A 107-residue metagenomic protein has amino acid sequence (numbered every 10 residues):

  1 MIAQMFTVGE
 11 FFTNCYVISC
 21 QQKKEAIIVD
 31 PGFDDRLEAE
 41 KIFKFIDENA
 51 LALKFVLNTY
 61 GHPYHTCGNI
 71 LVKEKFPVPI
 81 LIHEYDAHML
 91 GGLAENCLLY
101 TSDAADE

Functional and structural regions predicted by a protein language model:
M1-N49: Conserved beta-strand hairpin/beta-sheet module of binuclear metal-dependent hydrolase folds, prominently
T13, L37, P63-Y64, H88: Short alpha-helical
Q22, F33, P63, D86 (+1 more regions): Short, glycine/acidic-enriched loop or turn micro-motifs at the edges of active sites
V29, L81-E84: Hydrophobic residues in well-ordered beta-strands that form the structural core
E38-I82: Active-site metal-binding motif and surrounding structural segment of the metallo-beta-lactamase
M89-L93: Short, charged, surface-exposed secondary-structure boundary motifs
A94-L99: A short secondary-structure junction motif
Y100-E107: Conserved small/polar residues in nucleotide/adenosyl-binding loops
